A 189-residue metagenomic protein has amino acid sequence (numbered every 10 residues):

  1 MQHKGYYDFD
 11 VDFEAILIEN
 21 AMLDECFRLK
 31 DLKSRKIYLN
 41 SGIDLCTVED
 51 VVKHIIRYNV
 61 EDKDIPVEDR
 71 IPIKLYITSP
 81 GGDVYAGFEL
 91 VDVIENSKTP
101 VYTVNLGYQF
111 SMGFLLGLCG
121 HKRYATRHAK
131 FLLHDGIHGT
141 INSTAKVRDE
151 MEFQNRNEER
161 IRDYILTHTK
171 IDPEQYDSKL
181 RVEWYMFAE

Functional and structural regions predicted by a protein language model:
M1-E189: Terminal-region recognition feature
